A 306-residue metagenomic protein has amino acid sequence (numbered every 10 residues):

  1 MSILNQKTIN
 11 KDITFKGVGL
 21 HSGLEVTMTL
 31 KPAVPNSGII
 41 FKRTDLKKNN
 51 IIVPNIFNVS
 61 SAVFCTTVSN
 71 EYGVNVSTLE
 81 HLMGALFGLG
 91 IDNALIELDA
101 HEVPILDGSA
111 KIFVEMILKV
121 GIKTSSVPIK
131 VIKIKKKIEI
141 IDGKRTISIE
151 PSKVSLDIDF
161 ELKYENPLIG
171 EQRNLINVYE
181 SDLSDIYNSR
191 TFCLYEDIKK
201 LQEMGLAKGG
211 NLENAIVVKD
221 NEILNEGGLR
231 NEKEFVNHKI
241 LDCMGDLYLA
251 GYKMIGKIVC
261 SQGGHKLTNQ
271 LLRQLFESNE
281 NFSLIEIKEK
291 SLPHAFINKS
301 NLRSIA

Functional and structural regions predicted by a protein language model:
M1-D92, E97-A306: C-terminal regulatory domains involved in ligand/effector binding and gene-expression control
